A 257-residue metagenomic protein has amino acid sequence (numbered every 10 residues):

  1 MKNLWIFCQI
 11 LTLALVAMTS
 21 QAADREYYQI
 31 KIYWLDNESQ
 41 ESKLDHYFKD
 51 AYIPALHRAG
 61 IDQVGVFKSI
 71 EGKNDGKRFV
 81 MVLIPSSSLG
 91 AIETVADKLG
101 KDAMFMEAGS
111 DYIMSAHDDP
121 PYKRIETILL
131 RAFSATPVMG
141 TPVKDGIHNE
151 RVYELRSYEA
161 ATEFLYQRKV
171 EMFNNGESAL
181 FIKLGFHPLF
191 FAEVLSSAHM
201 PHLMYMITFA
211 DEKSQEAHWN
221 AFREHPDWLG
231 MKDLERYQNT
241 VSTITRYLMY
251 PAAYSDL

Functional and structural regions predicted by a protein language model:
M1-N3: N-terminal secretory signal peptides that target proteins for export/translocation
W5-A17: Bacterial N-terminal signal peptides
Q21-M106, S110-W228, Q238-L257: Short S/T/G/P-rich N-terminal loop/turn motif that feeds into the first structured element of a domain
